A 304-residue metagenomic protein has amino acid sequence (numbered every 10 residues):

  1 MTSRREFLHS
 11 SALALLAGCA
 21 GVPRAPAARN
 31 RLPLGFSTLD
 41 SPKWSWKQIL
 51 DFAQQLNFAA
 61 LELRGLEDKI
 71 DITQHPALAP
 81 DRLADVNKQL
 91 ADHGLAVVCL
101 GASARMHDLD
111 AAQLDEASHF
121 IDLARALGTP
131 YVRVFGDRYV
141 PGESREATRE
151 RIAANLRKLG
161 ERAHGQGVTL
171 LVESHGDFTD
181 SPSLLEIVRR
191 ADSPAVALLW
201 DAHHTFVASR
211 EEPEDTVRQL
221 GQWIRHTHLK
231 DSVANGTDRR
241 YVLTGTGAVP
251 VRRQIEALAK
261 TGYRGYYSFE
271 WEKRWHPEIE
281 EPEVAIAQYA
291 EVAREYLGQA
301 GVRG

Functional and structural regions predicted by a protein language model:
M1-L15: N-terminal secretory signal peptides and thylakoid transit peptides that target proteins across membranes
S11-L15, A20-R24, K47-Q48, E67 (+5 more regions): Active-site acidic/histidine proton-transfer and metal-coordination neighborhood in alpha/beta enzyme cores
C19-W44, Q48-F52: C-terminal segment of N-terminal export signals and the immediately downstream linker at the start of the mature
R31, A60, R157-A248, R252: Acidic/histidine-rich catalytic cores of soluble enzymes
F36, A53, L61, L90 (+6 more regions): Conserved, mostly hydrophobic/aromatic
S37-S41, L66, A102-R105, D137-Y139 (+4 more regions): Active-site beta-loop-alpha junctions enriched in small/polar residues
I49-L66, G128: Catalytic domains of carbohydrate-active enzymes, especially glycoside hydrolases
E62, C99-G101, R133, H228 (+1 more regions): Conserved beta-strand positions in the central sheet of alpha/beta enzyme cores
